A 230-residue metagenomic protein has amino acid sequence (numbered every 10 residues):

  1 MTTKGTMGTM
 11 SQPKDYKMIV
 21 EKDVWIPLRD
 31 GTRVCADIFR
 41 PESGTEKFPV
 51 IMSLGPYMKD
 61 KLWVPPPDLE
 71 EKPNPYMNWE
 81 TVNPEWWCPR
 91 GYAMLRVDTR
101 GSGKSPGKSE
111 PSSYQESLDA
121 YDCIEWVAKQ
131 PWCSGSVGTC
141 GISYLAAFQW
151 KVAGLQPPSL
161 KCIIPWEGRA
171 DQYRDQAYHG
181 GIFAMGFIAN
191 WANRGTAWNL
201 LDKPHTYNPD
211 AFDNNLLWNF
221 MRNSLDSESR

Functional and structural regions predicted by a protein language model:
T9-E46, V50: N-terminal cap/lid segment of alpha/beta-hydrolase-fold proteins
R33, K47-V50, R90-A93, C133-S136 (+1 more regions): Loop/turn elements at helix/coil->beta-strand transitions in domains of secreted/extracellular proteins
T45-A128, A177: Cap/lid segment of the alpha/beta-hydrolase catalytic domain
E80-T81, P89, G154-R230: Accessory cap/linker subdomain of secreted extracellular hydrolases
S105, S143-Y144, E167: Catalytic nucleophile serine of serine hydrolases, specifically the conserved "nucleophile elbow" pentapeptide
P131-Y144: Alpha/beta-hydrolase fold nucleophile elbow
L145, Q149-A153: Short helix immediately C-terminal to the catalytic nucleophile in hydrolase catalytic domains
